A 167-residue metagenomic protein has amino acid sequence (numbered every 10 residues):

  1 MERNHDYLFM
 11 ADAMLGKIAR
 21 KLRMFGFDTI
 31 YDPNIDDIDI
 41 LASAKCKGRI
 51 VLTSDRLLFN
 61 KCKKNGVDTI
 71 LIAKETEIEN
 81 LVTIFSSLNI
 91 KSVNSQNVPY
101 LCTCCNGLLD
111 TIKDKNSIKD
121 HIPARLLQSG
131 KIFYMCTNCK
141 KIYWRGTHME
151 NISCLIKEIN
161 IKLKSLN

Functional and structural regions predicted by a protein language model:
M1-N97: Long, charged N-terminal interaction/targeting segments
S95-V98, S129-I132: Short metal-coordination and nucleic-acid-contact micro-motifs, chiefly zinc-binding Cys/His arrays
Q96-P99, N116-K119: SIR2/sirtuin NAD+-dependent deacylase catalytic core
C102-C105, C136-C139: Short cysteine-rich clusters marking metal-coordination/redox-active sites
G107-D114, W144: Short functional micro-motifs and their immediate structural scaffolds
S117-L127, N151-K162: Short cysteine/histidine-rich metal-coordination sites, predominantly Zn2+-binding motifs
R145-E150: GST superfamily/GST-like fold recognition
